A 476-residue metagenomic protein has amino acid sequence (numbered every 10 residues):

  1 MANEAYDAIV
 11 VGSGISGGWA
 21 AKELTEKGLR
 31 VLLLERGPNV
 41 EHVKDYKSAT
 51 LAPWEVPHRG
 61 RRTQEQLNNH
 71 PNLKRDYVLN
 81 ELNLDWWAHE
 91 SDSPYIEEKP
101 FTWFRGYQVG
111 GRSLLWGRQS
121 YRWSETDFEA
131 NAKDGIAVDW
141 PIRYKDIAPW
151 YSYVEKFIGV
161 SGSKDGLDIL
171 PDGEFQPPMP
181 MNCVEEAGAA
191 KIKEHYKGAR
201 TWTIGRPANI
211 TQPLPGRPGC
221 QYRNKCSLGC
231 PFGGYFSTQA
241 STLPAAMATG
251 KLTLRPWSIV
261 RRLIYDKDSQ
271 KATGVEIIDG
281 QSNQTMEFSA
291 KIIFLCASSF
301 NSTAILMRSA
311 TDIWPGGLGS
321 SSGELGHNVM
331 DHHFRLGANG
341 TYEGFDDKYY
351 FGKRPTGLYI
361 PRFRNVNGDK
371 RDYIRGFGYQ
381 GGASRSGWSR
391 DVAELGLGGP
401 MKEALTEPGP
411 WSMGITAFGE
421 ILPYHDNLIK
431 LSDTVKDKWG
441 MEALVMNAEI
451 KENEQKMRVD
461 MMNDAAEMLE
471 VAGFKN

Functional and structural regions predicted by a protein language model:
M1-A5, S282: A short, basic/flexible loop-to-alpha-helix module at the beginning of a structural domain
A8-L33: N-terminal Rossmann-like FAD-binding beta1-loop-alpha1 element of flavoenzymes
G18, G233, T238, Y350 (+1 more regions): Aromatic-residue-lined binding/catalytic grooves and analogous aromatic/hydrophobic interfacial grooves in multimeric
E23, K27, W150-F157, K191 (+7 more regions): Generic, well-ordered alpha-helical scaffold segments in large soluble proteins
E26, R30, E35-P57, T249 (+3 more regions): Glycine-rich loop(s) and the adjacent beta-strand/alpha-helix scaffold that form part
P57-T102, Y107-Q108, L114-R122, D127 (+1 more regions): Conserved redox-cofactor binding core of oxidoreductases
L84-R105, V109-R112, W116-G117, R122 (+4 more regions): FAD cofactor-binding and catalytic pocket of flavoenzymes
T203-I210, P218-C226, P256, R261-D268 (+3 more regions): A glycine-rich dinucleotide-binding beta-alpha-beta segment and adjacent secondary-structure elements that constitute
